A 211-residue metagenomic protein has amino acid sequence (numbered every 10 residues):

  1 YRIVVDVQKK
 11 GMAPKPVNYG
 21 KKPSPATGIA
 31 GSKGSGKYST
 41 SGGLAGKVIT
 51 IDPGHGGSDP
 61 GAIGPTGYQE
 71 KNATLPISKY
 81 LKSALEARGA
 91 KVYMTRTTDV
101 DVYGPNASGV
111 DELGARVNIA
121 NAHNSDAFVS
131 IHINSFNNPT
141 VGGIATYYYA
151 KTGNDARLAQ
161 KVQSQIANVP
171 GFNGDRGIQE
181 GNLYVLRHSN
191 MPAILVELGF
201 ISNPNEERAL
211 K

Functional and structural regions predicted by a protein language model:
Y1-I3, A45-I49, R88-A90, S125 (+5 more regions): Envelope-exposed proteins and targeting segments
Y1-P25: Surface-exposed edge beta-strands and adjoining flexible/disordered loops or tails in beta-rich
K9, A45, G61, N205-E206: A generic structural signal for short coil/turn motifs at secondary-structure boundaries
K9-G11, A150, F200-S202: Non-catalytic surface loops within mature trypsin-like serine protease
G20-Q160, N168: Catalytic-core regions of hydrolytic enzymes
K82, V117, Q163, L183 (+1 more regions): Short glycine-/small-residue-rich flexible loop motifs, especially phosphate/cofactor-binding loops
S130, S135-N137, G174-K211: Active-site-adjacent mobile loop/cap segments within catalytic or ligand-binding domains
K161-R176: Proline/glycine-rich low-complexity loops and linkers
